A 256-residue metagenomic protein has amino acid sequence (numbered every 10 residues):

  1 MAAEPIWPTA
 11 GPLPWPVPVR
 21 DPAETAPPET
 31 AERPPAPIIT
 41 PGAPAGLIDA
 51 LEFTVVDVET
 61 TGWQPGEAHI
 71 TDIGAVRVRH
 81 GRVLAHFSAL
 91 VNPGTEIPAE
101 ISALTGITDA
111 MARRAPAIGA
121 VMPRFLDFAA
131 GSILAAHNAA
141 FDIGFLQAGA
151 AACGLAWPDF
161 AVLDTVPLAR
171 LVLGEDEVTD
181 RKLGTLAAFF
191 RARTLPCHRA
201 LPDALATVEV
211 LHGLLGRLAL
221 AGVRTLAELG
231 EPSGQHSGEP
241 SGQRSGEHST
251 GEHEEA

Functional and structural regions predicted by a protein language model:
W7, P12-V162, G174, D180-H198 (+1 more regions): Conserved non-catalytic scaffold segment of RNase H-like nuclease domains
E24, E231, Q235, E239 (+2 more regions): Intrinsically disordered, low-complexity segments used as extracellular stalks/linkers and nuclear/regulatory IDRs
T60-G62, P167, A206: Short, glycine/acidic-enriched loop or turn micro-motifs at the edges of active sites
G131, F189, R193-H198, L220-A221 (+3 more regions): Cysteine endopeptidase catalytic domains of the caspase/legumain-like
A161-D164, L226-A227: Beta-strand segments within the central parallel beta-sheet cores of soluble alpha/beta enzyme folds
L168-A169, A187: A generic structural signal for short hydrophobic patches within well-formed alpha-helices
R199-H212: Acidic, divalent-metal-coordinating active-site segment for phosphoryl/phosphodiester hydrolysis, typified by short
G213-G238: Mixed-charge, glycine-rich, non-catalytic linkers/tails in nucleic-acid processing enzymes
